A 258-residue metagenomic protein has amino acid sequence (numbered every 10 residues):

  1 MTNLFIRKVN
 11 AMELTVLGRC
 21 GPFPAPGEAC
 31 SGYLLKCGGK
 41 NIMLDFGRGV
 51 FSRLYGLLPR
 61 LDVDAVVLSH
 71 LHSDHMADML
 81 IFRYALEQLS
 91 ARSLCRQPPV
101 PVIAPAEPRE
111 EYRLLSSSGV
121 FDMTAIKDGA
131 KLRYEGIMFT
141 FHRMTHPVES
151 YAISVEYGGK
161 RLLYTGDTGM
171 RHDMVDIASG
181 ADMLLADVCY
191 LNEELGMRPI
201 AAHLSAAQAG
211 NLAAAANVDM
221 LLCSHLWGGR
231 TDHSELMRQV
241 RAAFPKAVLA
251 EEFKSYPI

Functional and structural regions predicted by a protein language model:
F5-L58, Y151-G166, M183: Conserved beta-strand hairpin/beta-sheet module of binuclear metal-dependent hydrolase folds, prominently
F23, S73-M76, E110-E111, P147-E149 (+3 more regions): Active-site environment of divalent metal-dependent phosphoester hydrolases
P24-E28, K127-N192: Active-site-proximal loop/helix segment associated with metal-binding centers of metalloenzymes
K40, C95-P101, A216-M220, P245: A short helix->loop->beta-strand "cap" motif at the edges of active sites that frequently abuts
N41, G49-P98: Active-site metal-binding motif and surrounding structural segment of the metallo-beta-lactamase
M43-G47, D64-D74, P105, L162-G166 (+3 more regions): Active-site neighborhood of phospho(di)ester-bond hydrolases with catalytic His/Asp-centered motifs
C95-S150, Y157-G158, E252: Metallo-beta-lactamase
R171-Y256: Cap/insert and terminal regions of metallo-dependent hydrolase folds
